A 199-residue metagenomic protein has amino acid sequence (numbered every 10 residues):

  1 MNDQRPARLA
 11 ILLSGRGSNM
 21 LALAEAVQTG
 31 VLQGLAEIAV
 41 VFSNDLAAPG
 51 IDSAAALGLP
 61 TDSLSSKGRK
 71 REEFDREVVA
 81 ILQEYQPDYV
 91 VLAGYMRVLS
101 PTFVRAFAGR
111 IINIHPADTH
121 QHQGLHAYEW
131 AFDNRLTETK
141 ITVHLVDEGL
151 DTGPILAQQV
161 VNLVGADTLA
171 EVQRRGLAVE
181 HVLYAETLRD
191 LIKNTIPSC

Functional and structural regions predicted by a protein language model:
M1-P49: N-terminal Rossmann-like dinucleotide-binding module
S18, A48-P49, R69, V98 (+1 more regions): Short alpha-helical
L21-E25, D52, R76-Q83, V182-A185 (+1 more regions): Amphipathic, non-transmembrane alpha-helical secondary structure
E25-G30, S53, L57, I81 (+2 more regions): Alpha-helical structural signal in soluble globular domains
G34-R76: Short, surface-exposed acidic-centric catalytic microdomains
D62-L64, R69-I114: Helix-adjacent hinge/juxtasegments
A93-C199: Donor/substrate-binding cores of folate-linked one-carbon enzymes
